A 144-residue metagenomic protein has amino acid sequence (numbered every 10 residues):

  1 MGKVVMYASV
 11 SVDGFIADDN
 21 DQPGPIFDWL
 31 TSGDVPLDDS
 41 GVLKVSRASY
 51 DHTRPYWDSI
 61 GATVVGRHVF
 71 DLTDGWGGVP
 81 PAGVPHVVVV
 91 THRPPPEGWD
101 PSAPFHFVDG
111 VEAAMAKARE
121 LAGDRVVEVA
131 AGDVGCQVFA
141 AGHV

Functional and structural regions predicted by a protein language model:
M1-H143: Portal/gating segments that form or line small-molecule/metal binding sites
